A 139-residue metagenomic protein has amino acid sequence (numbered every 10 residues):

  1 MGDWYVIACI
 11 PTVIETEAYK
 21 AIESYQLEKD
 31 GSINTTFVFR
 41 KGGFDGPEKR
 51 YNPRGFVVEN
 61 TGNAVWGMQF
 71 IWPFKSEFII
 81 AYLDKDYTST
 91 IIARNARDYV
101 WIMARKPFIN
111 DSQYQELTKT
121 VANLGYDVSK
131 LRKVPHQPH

Functional and structural regions predicted by a protein language model:
M1-H139: A beta-rich soluble binding module of mature secreted/lumenal proteins
